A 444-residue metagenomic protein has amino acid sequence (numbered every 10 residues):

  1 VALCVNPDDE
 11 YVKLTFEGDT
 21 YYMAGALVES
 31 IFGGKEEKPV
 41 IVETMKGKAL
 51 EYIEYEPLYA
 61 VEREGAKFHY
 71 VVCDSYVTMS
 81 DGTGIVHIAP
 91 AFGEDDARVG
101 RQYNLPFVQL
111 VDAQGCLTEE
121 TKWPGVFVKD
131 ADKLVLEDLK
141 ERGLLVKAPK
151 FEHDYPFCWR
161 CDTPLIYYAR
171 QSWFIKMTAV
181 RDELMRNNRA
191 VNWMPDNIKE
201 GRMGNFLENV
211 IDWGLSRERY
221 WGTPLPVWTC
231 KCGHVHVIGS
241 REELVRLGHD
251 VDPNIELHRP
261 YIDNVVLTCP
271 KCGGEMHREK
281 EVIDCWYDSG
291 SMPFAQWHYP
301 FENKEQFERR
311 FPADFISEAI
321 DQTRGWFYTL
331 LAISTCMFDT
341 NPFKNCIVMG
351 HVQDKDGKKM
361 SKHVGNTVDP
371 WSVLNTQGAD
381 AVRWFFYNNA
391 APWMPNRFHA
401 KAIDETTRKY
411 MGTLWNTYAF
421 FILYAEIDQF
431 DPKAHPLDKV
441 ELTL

Functional and structural regions predicted by a protein language model:
V1, D9-D19, A49-E54, E62-R63 (+7 more regions): Residue patterns forming the tRNA-binding/recognition surfaces of aminoacyl-tRNA synthetases and related DALR
A2, E10, F421-A425: Hydrophobic alpha-helical segments and their helix-loop junctions in multi-pass secondary transporters
E17-S30, G34: Phosphate/dinucleotide-binding and metal-coordinating scaffold of catalytic cores in nucleotide-dependent enzymes
K35-P39, E208-I211: Short Pro/Gly-enriched beta-strand edge/turn motifs at strand-loop
E36-Y76, T163-P164, Y168-R186, A190 (+1 more regions): Conserved oxyanion/phosphate-binding beta-strand-loop segments in alpha/beta enzyme cores
E62-E64, G274, F338-T340, W415-D431: Proline-centered turn/helix-capping motifs that create local helix->coil transitions or kinks
Y103-Q114, R219-W221, I238-G239, L244-P395: Alpha-helical recognition segments enriched in aromatics with Gly/Pro capping that present substrate-recognition
T406, E426-L444: Conserved nucleotide- and phosphate/pyrophosphate-binding catalytic cores in adenylate/nucleotidyl-handling enzymes
